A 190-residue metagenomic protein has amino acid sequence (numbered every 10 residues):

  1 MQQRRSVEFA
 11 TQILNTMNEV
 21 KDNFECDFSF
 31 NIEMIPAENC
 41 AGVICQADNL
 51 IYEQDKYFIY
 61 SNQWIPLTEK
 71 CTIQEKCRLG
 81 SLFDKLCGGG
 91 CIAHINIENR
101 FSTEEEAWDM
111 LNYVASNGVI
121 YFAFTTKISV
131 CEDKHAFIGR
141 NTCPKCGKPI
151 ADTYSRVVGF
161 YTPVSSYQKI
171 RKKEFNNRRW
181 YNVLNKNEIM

Functional and structural regions predicted by a protein language model:
M1-M190: Long, C-terminal-biased catalytic regions of enzyme "large/alpha" subunits
